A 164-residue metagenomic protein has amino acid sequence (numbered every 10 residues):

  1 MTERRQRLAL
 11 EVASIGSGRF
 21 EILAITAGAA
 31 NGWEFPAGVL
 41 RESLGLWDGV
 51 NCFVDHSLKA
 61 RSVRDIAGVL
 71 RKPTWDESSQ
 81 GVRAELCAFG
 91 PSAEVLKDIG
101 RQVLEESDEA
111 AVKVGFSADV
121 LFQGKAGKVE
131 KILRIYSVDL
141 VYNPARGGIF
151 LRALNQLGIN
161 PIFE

Functional and structural regions predicted by a protein language model:
M1-N51, N160-F163: Polar/acidic, low-complexity leader/linker segments enriched in S/T/G and N/D
S14, R19-I22, K72-E164: Residue microenvironments linked to proteolytic maturation and disulfide-stabilized extracellular modules
I25-A29, D55-K59, D119-A126: Short, flexible beta-strand-to-coil junctions
T26-F35, L58-V63, P91-D98: Short, surface-exposed beta-strand/loop "edge" segments at domain boundaries and coil↔beta transitions
D48-S62, P73: Short conserved beta-strand and strand-loop elements enriched in small hydrophobics with frequent Asp/Gly
S62-D65, I132: Short coil-to-beta-strand transition motifs
A67-V69: Extended oligomerization regions of viral-like shell subunits
